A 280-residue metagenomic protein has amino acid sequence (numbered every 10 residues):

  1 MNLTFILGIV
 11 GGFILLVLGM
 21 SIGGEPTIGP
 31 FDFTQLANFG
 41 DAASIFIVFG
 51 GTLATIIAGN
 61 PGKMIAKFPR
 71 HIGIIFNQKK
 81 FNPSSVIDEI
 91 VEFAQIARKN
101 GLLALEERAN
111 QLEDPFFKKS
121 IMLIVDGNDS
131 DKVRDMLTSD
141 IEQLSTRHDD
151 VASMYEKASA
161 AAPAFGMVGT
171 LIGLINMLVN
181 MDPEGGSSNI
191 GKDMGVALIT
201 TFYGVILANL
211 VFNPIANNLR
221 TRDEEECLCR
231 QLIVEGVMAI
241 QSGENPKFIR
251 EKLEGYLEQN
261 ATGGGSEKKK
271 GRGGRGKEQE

Functional and structural regions predicted by a protein language model:
L3-F5, L18-A152, E225-E280: Large intracellular
L7-V10, I14-P30, D140-R222: Helix-termination/interfacial motifs at the ends of transmembrane alpha-helices
